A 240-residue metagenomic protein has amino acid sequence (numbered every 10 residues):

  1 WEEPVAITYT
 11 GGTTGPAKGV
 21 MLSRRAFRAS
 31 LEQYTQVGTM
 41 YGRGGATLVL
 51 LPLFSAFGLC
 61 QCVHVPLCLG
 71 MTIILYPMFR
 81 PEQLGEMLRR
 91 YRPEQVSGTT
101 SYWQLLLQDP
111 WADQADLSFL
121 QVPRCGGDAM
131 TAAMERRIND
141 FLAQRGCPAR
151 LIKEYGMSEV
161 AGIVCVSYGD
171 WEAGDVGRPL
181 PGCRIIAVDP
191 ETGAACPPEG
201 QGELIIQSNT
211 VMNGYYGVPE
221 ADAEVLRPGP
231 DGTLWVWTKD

Functional and structural regions predicted by a protein language model:
W1-Y9, P16, T39-A46: Conserved pre-ATP/AMP-binding loop-to-beta segment of ANL
V5-E32: Conserved AMP-binding A3 loop
K18-M21, V49, M71-M78, I152: Short beta-strand->loop structural element characteristic of the AMP-binding/adenylate-forming
R25, S101-Q104, D128-A129, T210: Alpha-helix/helix-capping structural signal
R28-A46, F54-Q95, L105, D109: Conserved AMP-binding/adenylation subdomain of ANL enzymes
V49-L50, L75, C125-G126, D175 (+4 more regions): Thr-Gly-centered strand-to-loop micro-motif
E94-G98, L107-D175, R184: Gly/Ser/Thr-rich phosphate-binding loop
P197-E199, E203-D240: Conserved ATP-binding/catalytic segment of the ANL
